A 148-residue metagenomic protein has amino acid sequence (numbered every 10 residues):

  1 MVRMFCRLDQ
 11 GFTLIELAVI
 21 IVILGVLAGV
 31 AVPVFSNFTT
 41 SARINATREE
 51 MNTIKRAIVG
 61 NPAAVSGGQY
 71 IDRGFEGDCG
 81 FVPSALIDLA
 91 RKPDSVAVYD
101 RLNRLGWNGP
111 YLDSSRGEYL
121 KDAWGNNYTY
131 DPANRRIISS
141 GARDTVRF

Functional and structural regions predicted by a protein language model:
M1-F12: N-terminal leader/signal peptides at the extreme start of proteins
Q10-V22: N-terminal signal-anchor/signal peptide hydrophobic helix marking the start of the first transmembrane segment
V22-I23, E50: Residues within membrane-spanning alpha-helices of integral membrane proteins, especially the hydrophobic core/packing
L24-A42: C-terminal juxtamembrane segment of a hydrophobic transmembrane alpha-helix
T40-N52, A63-I71: Membrane-proximal amphipathic alpha-helices that sit immediately adjacent to an N-terminal transmembrane/signal-anchor
I44, N52, R56-V59, S114-G117 (+1 more regions): Short, surface-exposed interaction loops/tails
I58-R116, N134: Short, glycine/small-hydrophobic-rich surface segments
